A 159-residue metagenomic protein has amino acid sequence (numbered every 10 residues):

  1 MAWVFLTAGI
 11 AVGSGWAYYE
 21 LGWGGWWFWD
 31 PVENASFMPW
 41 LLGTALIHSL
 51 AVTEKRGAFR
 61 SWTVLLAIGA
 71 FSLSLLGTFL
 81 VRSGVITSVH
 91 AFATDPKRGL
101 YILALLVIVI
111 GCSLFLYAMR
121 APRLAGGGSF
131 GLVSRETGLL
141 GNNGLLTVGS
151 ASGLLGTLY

Functional and structural regions predicted by a protein language model:
M1-S14: A conserved hydrophobic secondary-structure block that centers on an alpha-helix together with its immediately flanking
M1-W3, V52-I68, P96-L100, S129-G141: Membrane-interfacial loop-to-helix junctions in multi-pass inner-membrane proteins
G9-I10, G69-T78: Aromatic-anchored segments of alpha-helical transmembrane domains
A11-A35, R56, L80-I102, G127-V133 (+1 more regions): Membrane-interface interhelical loops and short amphipathic "cap" helices that link adjacent transmembrane segments
A35-L50, Y101-A121, L146-A151: Hydrophobic cores of alpha-helical transmembrane segments in multi-pass inner/ER membrane proteins, independent
H48-W62, I86-S88, F115-M119, R123-G128: Acidic/polar loop patches that form or flank catalytic/metal-binding clefts of enzymes that bind anionic ligands
G77-H90, V109-L124, L145-Y159: Specific lipid-exposed transmembrane alpha-helices and their immediate membrane-water interface residues in multi-pass
